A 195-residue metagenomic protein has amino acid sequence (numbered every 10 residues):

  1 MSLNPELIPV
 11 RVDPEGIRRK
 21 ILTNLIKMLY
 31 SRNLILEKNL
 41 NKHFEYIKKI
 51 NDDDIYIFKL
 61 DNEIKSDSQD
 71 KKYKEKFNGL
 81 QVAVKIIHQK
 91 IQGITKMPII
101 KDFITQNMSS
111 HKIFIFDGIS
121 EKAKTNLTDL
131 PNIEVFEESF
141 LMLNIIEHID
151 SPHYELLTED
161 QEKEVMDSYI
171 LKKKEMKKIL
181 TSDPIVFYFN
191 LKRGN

Functional and structural regions predicted by a protein language model:
M1-S110, K122-D129, M142: Helix-rich terminal scaffold detector
K124-V165: Extended boundary segments
P152, S182-F187: Active-site helical microenvironments for divalent-metal-assisted chemistry
E164-K173: Core mixed alpha/beta domains of very large multi-subunit molecular machines
K172-D183: Short, structured beta-strand/loop micro-motifs enriched in basic residues and often containing a Trp
